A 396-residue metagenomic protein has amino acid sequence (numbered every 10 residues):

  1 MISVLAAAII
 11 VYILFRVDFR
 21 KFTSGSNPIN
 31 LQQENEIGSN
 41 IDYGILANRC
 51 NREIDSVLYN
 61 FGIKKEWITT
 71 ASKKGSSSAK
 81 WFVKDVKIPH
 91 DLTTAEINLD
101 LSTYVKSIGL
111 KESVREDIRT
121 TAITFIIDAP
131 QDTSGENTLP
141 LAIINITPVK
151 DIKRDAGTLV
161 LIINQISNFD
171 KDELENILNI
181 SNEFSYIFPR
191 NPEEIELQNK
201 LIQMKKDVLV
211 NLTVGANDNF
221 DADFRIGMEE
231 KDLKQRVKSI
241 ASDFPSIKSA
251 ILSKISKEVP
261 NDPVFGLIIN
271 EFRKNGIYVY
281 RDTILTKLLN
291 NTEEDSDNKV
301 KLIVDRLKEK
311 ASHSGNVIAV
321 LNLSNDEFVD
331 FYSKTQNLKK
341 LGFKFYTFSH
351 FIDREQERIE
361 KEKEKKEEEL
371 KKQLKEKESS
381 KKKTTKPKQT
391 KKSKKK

Functional and structural regions predicted by a protein language model:
I2-R16: Hydrophobic membrane-insertion alpha-helices, especially the h-region of bacterial N-terminal signal peptides
F22-D100: Short Lys/Arg-enriched alpha/beta "domain-start" segment
S77-A79, K84-V160: Non-catalytic propeptide/linker segments at domain boundaries
N145-A222: Active-site beta->alpha N-cap acidic-glycine motif
L159-I163, F184-F188, K206-L212, A250-L252 (+3 more regions): Hydrophobic faces of well-ordered beta-strands that scaffold small-molecule active sites in alpha/beta enzyme cores
I269-L302, F343-R354: His/Asp/Glu-enriched short active-site or ligand-binding loop at hydrolase and phosphoryl-transfer sites
D326-Q373: C-terminal domain-boundary segment and adjacent tail
E360-K396: Compositionally biased, proline/threonine/alanine/serine-rich low-complexity intrinsically disordered stretches
